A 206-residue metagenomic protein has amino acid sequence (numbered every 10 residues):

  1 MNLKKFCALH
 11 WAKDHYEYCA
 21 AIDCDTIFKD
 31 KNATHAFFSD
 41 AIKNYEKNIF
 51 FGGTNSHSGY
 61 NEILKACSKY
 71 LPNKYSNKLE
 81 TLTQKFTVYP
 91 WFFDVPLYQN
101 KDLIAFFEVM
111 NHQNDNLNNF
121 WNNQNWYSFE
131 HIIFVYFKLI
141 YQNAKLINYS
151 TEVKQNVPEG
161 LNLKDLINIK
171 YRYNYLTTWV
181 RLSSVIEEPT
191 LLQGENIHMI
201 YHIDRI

Functional and structural regions predicted by a protein language model:
M1-D14: Active-site-proximal specificity loops/subdomain of glycosyltransferases
K4, K29, K138: Functionally constrained cores in energy, signaling, and assembly domains
C19: Short aromatic/hydrophobic "clamp" motif used to bind/position activated sugar donors
I22-D25: Active-site acidic Asp-centered loop
K29-N122: Conserved catalytic core of nucleotide-sugar-dependent glycosyltransferases
A105-I206: A glycosyltransferase accessory/donor-loop signature
